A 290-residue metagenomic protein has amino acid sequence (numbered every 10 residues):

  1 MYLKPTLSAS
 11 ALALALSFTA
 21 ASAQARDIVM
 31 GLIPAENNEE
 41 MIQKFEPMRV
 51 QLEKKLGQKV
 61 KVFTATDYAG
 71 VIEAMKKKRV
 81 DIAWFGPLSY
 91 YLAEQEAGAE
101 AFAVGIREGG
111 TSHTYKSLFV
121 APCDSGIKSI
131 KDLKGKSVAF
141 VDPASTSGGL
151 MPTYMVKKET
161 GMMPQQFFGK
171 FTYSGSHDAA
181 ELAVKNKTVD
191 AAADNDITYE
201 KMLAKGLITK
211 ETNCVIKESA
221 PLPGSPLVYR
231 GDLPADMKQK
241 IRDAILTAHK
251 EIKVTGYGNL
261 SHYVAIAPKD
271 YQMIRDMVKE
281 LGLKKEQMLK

Functional and structural regions predicted by a protein language model:
M1-S10: Bacterial N-terminal signal peptides that target proteins for export
A9-T19: Bacterial N-terminal signal peptides
R26, M30-E53, A65, L88 (+1 more regions): Bilobed "Venus flytrap"/periplasmic-binding protein-like clamshell domains and structurally analogous long
G31, E36-P47, L222-G224, V228-K290: An extracytoplasmic/periplasmic, membrane-proximal ligand-sensing/linker region
A69-A83, E96-A97, Y115, K131 (+1 more regions): Short helices/loops that flank or line small-molecule/ion binding pockets
P87-G98, P152, K157-K158, A183-K185 (+1 more regions): A ligand-binding cleft/hinge motif common to bilobed small-molecule-binding domains
E100-S112, F167-K170, L203-P221: Short beta-strand->loop
Y115-F119, N213, P223-Y229: Small-molecule pocket liners
